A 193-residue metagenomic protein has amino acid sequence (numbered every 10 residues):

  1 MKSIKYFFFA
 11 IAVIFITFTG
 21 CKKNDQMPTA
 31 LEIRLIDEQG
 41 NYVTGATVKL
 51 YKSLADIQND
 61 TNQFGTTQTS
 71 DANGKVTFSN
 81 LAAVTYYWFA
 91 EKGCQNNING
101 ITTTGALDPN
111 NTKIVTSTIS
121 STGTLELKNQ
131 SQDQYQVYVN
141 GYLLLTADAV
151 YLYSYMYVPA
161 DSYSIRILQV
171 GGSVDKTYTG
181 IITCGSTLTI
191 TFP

Functional and structural regions predicted by a protein language model:
M1-F8: Bacterial N-terminal signal peptides that target proteins for export
T17-G20: C-terminal motif of bacterial Sec signal peptides marking the signal peptidase cleavage site
K22-N24: Bacterial signal peptide processing site
L31-E38, G123-N129: A short, amphipathic beta-strand motif
Q39-T61, Q132-L143: Short, ordered, surface-exposed loop/turn motifs in non-cytosolic proteins
D56-T77, Y142-L152: Short, acidic Ser/Thr/Gly-rich low-complexity loop/linker segments typical of extracellular and cell-surface proteins
A72-Y87, S154-S162, Q169-G171: Short Pro-Gly-centered beta-turn/loop motif in secreted/extracellular proteins
E91-S120, Q169-P193: Structured interaction patches on ligand/partner-binding surfaces of diverse proteins
